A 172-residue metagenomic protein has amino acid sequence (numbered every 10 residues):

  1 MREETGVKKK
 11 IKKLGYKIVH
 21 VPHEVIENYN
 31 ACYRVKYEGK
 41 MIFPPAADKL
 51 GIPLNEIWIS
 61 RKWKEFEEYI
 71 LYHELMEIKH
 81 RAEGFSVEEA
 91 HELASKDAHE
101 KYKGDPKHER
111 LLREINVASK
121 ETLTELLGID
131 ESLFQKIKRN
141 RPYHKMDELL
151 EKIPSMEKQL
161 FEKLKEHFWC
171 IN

Functional and structural regions predicted by a protein language model:
I11-K12: Long, highly charged low-complexity segments
V21-E65, R81, A90: Active-site scaffold of zinc-dependent metalloenzymes
I57-E65, E109-L127, R139, H144-P154 (+1 more regions): Extended, structured, electrostatic nucleic-acid-contact surfaces
Y69-R81: Active-site recognition of the HExxH zinc-binding catalytic motif
E83-E114: Post-HExxH zinc-binding segment in Zn-dependent metallohydrolases
